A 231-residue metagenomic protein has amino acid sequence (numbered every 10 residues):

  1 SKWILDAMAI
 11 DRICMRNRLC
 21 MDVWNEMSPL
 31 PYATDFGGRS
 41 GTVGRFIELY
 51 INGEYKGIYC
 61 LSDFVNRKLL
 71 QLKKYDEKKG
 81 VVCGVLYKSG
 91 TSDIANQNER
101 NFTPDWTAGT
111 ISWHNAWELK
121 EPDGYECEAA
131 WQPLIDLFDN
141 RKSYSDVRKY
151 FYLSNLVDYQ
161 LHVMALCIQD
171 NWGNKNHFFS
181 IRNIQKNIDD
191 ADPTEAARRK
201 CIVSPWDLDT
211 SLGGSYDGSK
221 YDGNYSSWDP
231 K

Functional and structural regions predicted by a protein language model:
K2-A9, E26, L30-P31, S40 (+1 more regions): Internal "kinase-insert"/substrate-recognition segments embedded within catalytic cores of ATP-dependent enzymes
W3-A7, C14, D22, E48-Y50 (+6 more regions): Structural recognition of the beta-strand scaffold that forms the well-ordered cores of secreted hydrolase catalytic
A9-Y50: A conserved helix-loop-beta module that forms one wall/lid of the active-site cleft in ATP-utilizing catalytic domains
I13-N17, S40-T42, G124-C127, K149 (+4 more regions): Active-site-proximal structural scaffolding
D35-F36, R45-I47, K68-D76, D189-D192: Intrinsically disordered, low-complexity boundary segments flanking structured domains
S40-T42, Y50-Y55, K79-V81, R182-Q185 (+1 more regions): Extracellular/periplasmic catalytic domains that process cell-envelope and extracellular macromolecules
W172-P230: Catalytic activation segment of kinase domains across protein kinase-like and atypical kinase folds
